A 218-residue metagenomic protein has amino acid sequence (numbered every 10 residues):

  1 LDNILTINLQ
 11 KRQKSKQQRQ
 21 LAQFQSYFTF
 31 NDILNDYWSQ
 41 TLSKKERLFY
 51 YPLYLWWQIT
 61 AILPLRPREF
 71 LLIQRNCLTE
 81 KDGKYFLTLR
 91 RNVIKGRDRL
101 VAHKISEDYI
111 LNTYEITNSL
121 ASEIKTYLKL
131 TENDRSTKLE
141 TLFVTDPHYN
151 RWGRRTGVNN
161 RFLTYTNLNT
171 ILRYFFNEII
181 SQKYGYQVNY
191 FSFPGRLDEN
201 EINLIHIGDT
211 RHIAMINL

Functional and structural regions predicted by a protein language model:
N3-L218: Extended accessory and catalytic-adjacent subdomains in large enzymes
